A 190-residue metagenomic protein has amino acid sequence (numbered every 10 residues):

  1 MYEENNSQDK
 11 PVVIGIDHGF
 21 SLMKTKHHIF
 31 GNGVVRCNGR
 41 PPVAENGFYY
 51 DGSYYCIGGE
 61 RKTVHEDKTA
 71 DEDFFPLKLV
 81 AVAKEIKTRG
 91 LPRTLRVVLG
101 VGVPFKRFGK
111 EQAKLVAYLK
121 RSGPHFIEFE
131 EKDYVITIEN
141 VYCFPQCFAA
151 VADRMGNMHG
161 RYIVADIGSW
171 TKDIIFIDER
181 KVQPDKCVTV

Functional and structural regions predicted by a protein language model:
M1-V164, K181-V190: Nucleotide/phosphate-binding catalytic cleft detector across ATP-hydrolyzing and phosphate-transferring enzymes
M23, W170-I174: Short glycine/serine/threonine-rich phosphate/pyrophosphate-binding segments that cradle anionic phosphate groups
I163-D166, T171: Internal active-site segments that recognize and position negatively charged phosphoryl groups and nucleotide moieties
D178: A cytosolic small-molecule/anion-sensing beta-strand core signal
